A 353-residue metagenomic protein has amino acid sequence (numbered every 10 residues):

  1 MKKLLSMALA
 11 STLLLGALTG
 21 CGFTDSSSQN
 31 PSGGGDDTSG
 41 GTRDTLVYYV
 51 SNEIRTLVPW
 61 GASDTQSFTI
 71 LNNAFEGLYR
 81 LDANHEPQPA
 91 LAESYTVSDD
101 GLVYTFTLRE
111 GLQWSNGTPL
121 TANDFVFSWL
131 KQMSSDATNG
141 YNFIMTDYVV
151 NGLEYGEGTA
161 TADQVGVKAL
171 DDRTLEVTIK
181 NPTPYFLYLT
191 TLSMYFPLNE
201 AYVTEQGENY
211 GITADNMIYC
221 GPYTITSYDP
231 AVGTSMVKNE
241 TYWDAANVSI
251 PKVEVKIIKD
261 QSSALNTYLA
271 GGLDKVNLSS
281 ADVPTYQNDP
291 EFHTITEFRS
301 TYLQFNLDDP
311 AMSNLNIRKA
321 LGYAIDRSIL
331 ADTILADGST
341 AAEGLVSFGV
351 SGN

Functional and structural regions predicted by a protein language model:
M1-L46, E86, E205: Short, low-complexity disordered leader/linker segments with a strong preference for bacterial N-terminal type II
Y49-D99, I218: N-terminal lobe/hinge region of extracytoplasmic solute-binding protein
E93-Y141, E176, A311: Aromatic- and charge-enriched surface segment that lines or borders ligand/interaction sites
Y141-A201: Surface-exposed binding/hinge segments that line and control ligand-binding clefts or catalytic entry sites
I179-V248, K252: Gly/Pro-rich hinge or "lid" segments in bacterial periplasmic/extracellular proteins
A214, E240-P284: Ligand-site clamp/hinge motif
V237-T241, E297-A320, A324, T333: A bilobed periplasmic-binding-protein/Venus flytrap-type ligand-binding module shared by bacterial periplasmic
A341-N353: Structural transition elements
